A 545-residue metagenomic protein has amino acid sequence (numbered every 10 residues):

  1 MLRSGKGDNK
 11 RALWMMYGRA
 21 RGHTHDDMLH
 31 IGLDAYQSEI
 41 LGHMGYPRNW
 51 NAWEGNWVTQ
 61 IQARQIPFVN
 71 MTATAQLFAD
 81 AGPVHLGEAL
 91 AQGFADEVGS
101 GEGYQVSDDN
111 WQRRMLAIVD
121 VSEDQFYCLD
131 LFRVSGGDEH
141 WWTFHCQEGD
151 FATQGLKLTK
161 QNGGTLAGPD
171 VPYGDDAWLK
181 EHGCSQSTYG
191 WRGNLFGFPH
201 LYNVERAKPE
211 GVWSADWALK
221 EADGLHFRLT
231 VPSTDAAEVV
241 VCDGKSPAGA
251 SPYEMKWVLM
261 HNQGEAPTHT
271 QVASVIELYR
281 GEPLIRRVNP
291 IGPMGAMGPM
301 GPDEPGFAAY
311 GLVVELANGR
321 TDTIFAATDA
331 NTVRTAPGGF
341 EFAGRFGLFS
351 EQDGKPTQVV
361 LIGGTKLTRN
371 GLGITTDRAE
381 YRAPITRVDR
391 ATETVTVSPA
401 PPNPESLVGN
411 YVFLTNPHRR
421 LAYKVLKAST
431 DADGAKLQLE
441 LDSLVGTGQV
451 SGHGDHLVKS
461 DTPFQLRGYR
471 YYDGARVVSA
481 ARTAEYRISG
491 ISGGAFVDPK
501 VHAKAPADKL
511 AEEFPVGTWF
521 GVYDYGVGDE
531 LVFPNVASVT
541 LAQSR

Functional and structural regions predicted by a protein language model:
M1-G174, S187, A266-Q271, V275-G281 (+1 more regions): Catalytic and substrate-binding regions of extracellular carbohydrate-active enzymes, especially polysaccharide lyases
R11-G18, I40-G45, R113-M115, T143-H145 (+4 more regions): Short amphipathic beta-strand/extended segments with alternating polar/hydrophobic composition
F144-C146, L225-T234, E238-S246, T270-G281: Short, hydrophobic/aromatic-enriched beta-strand segments in well-ordered soluble domains
Q147-R228: Polysaccharide-binding surfaces and accessory modules of carbohydrate-active proteins
A248-A250: Edge strands and adjacent loops of beta-rich recognition modules
H261-Q271, E277-R545: Non-catalytic terminal regions with compositionally biased, polar/charged low complexity
